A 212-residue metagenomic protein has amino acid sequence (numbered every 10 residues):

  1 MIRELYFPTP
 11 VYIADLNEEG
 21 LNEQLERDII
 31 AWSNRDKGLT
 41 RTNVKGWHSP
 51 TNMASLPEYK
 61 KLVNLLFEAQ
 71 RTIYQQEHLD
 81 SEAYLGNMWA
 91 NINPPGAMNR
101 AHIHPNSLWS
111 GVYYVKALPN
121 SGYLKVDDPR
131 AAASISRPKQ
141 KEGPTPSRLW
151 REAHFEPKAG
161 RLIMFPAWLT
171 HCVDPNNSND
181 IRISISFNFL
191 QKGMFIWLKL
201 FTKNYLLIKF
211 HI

Functional and structural regions predicted by a protein language model:
M1-D80: Non-heme Fe(II)/2-oxoglutarate
E4-Y6, E82, I103-S107, N177-I181: A generic structural micro-feature
E19, L118, A131, L169-H171 (+1 more regions): Short, solvent-exposed loop/turn segments at secondary-structure junctions
I29, V126-R130, K141, L200-Y205: Short intrinsically disordered coil segments
S55-G86, P94-L108, V115-P119: Active-site region of the double-stranded beta-helix
M88-A90, G111-Y113, I185-F189: A structural signal for short, well-ordered beta-strand segments
N93-M164, F195: Catalytic core of non-heme Fe(II) oxygenases with the double-stranded beta-helix
T145-N204, F210: Catalytic core of Fe(II)/2-oxoglutarate
